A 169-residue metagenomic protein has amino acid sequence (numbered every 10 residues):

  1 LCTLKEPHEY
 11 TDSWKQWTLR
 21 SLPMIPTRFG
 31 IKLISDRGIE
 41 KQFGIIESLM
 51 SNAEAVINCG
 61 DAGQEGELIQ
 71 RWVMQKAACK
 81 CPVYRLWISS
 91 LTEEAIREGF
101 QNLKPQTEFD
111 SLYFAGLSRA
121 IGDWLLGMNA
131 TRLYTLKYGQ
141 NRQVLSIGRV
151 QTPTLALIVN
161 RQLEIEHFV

Functional and structural regions predicted by a protein language model:
L1-W124, M128: Intrinsically disordered, low-complexity regulatory segments
R119, D123-V169: Prokaryote-biased recognition of long, low-complexity C-terminal linker/tail segments that are poorly structured
